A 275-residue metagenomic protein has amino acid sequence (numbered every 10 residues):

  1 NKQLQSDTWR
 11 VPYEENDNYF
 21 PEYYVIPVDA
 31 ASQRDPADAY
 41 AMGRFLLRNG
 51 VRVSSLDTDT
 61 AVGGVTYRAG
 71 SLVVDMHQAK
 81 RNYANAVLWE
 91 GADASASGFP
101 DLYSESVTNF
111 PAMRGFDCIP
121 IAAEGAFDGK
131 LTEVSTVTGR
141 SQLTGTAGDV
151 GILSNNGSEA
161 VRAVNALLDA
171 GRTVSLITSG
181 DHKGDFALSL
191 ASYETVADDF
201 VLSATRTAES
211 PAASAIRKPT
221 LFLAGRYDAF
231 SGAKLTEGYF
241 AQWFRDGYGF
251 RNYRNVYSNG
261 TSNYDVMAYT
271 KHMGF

Functional and structural regions predicted by a protein language model:
N1-F275: Intrinsic-disorder/low-complexity accessory segments
